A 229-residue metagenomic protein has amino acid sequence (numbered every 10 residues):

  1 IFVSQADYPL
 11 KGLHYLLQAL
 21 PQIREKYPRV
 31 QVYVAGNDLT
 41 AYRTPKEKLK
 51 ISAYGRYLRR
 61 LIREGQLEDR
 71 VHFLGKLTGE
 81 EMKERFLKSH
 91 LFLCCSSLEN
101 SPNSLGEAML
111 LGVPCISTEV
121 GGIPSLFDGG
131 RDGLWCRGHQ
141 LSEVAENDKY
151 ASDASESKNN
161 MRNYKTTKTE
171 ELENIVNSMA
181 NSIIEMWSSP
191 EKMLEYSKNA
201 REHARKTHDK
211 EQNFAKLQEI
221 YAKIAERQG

Functional and structural regions predicted by a protein language model:
I1-K11, L17-L20, V32-A35: Conserved donor-binding/catalytic core segment of Leloir-type glycosyltransferases
H14, K83, P102-L110, P124-S125 (+1 more regions): Short alpha-helical segment that forms part of, or immediately flanks, the ligand-binding pocket in carbohydrate-active
K46-K76: Nucleotide-activated donor-binding/catalytic signature segment of Leloir-type glycosyltransferases, i.e., the conserved
K76, E84-S89: Short alpha-helical donor nucleotide-sugar binding micro-motif in glycosyltransferases
S97: Aromatic "clamp/platform" in nucleotide-sugar-dependent glycosyltransferases that forms part of the donor/acceptor
P114-S117: Short hydrophobic beta-strand element within catalytic cores of glycosyltransferases and related nucleotide-activated
V120-G138, E143-T166: Short acidic/histidine- and often glycine-rich active-site loop of Leloir-type glycosyltransferases that engages
S178, E185, K192-K206, K216: A short, well-ordered alpha-helix in the C-terminal region of glycosyltransferases
